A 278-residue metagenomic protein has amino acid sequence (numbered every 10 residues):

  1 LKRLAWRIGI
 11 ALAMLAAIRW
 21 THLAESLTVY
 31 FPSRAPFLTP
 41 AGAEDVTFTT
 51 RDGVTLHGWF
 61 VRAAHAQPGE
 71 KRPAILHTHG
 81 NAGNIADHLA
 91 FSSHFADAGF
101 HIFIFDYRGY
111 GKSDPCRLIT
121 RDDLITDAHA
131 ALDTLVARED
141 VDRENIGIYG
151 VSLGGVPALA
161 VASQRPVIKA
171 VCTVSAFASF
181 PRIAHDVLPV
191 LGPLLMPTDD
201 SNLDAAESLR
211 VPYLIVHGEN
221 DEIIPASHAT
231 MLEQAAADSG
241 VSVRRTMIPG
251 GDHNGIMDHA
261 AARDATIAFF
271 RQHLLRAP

Functional and structural regions predicted by a protein language model:
R3-T49: An N-terminal hydrophobic leader/cap segment in hydrolases
N81-H94, Y107: The serine-hydrolase catalytic nucleophile loop
F95-D114: Conserved alpha/beta-hydrolase
L118-E139: Alpha/beta-hydrolase active-site loop
V151, G155-V211, G255, A260: Hydrolase active-site cap/lid region
S208-L209, I215-H217, D221: Short beta-strand/loop motif that positions the catalytic acidic residue of the alpha/beta-hydrolase fold
N220-I224, G255: Acidic catalytic loop of the alpha/beta-hydrolase fold
D238-P278: C-terminal catalytic histidine-bearing segment of alpha/beta-hydrolase fold enzymes
